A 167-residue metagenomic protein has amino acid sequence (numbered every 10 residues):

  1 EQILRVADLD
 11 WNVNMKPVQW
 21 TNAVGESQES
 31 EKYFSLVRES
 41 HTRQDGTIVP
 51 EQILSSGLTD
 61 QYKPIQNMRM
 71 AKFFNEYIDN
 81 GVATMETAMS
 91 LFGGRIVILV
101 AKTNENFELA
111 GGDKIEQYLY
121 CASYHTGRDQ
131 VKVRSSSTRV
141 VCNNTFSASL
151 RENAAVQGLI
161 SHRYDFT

Functional and structural regions predicted by a protein language model:
E1-F73: Feature for intrinsically disordered/low-complexity regulatory segments and propeptides
P64, M68-T167: Intrinsic disorder/low-complexity polar-acidic segments
